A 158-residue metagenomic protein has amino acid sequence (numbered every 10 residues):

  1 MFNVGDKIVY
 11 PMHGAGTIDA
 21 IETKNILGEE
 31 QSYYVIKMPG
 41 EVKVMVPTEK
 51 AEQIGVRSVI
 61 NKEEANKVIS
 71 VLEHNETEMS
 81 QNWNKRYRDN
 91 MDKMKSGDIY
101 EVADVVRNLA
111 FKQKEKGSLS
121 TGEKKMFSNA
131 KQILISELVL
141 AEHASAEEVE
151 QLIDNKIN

Functional and structural regions predicted by a protein language model:
M1-I54: A positional/architectural concept
E49-N158: Charge/polar-rich, low-complexity and marginally structured segments
